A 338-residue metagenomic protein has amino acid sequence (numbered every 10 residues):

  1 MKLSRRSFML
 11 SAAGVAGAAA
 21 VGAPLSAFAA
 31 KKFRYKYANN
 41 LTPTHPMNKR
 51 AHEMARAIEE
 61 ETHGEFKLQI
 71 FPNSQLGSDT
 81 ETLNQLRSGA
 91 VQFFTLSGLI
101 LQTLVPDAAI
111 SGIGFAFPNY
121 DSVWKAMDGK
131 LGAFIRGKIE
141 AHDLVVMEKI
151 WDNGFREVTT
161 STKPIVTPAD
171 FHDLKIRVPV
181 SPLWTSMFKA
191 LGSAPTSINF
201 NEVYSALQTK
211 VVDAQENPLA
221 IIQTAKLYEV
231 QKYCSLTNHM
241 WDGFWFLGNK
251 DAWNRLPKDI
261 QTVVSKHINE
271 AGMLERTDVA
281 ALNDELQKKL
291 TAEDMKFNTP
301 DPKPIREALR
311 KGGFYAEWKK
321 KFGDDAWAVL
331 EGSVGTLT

Functional and structural regions predicted by a protein language model:
K2-S122, K130-L131, G137-T338: N-terminal secretory/targeting leader peptides
